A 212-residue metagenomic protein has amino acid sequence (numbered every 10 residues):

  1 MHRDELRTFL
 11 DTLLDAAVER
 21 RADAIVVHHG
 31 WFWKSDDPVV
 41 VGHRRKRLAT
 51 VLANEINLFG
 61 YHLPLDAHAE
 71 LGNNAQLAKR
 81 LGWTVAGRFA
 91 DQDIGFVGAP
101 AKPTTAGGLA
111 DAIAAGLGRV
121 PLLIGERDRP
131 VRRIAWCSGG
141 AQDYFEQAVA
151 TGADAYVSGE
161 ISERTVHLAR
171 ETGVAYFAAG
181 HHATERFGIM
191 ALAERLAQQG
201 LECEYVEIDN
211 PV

Functional and structural regions predicted by a protein language model:
M1-V212: Active-site catalytic microenvironments in core metabolic enzymes, especially phosphate/sugar-handling
